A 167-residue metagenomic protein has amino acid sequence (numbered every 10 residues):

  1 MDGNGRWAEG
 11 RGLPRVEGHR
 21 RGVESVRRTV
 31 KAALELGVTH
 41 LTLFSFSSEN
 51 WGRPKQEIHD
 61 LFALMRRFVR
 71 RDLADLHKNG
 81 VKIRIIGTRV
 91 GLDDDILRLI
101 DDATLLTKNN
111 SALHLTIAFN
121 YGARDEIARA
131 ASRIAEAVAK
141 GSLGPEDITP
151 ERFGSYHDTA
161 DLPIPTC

Functional and structural regions predicted by a protein language model:
M1-C167: Flexible, compositionally biased loop and terminal segments
